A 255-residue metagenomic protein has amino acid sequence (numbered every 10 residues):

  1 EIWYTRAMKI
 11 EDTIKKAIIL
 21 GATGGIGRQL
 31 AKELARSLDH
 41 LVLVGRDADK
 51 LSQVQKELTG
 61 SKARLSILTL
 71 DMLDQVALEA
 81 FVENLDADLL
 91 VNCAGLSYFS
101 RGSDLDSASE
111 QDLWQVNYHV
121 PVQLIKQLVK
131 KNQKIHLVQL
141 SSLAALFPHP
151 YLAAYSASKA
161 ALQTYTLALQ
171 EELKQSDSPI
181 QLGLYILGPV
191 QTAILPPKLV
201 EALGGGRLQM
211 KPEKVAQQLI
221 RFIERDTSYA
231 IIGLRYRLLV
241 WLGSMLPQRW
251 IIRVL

Functional and structural regions predicted by a protein language model:
T23-G24: Conserved glycine-rich cofactor-binding loop
L38-Q53: Conserved glycine-rich Rossmann-like NAD(P)H-binding loop of the short-chain dehydrogenase/reductase
C93-F99: Conserved NAD(P)H cofactor-binding loop of Rossmann-fold oxidoreductase domains
R101-W114: Substrate-binding pocket helix/loop in short-chain dehydrogenase/reductase
I125, S158: Active-site helix of classical SDR
S142: Residue(s) in the substrate-gating loop at a strand-loop-helix junction that position the organic substrate next
L184, A202-L239: C-terminal helical subdomain
